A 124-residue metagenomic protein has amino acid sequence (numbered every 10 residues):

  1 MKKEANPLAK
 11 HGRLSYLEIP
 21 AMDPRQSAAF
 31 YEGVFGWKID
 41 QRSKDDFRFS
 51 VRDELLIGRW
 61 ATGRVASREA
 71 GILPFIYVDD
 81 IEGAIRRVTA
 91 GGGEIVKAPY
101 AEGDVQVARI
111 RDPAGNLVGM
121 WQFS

Functional and structural regions predicted by a protein language model:
M1-A28, L55-L56, I72-P74, S124: N-terminal beta-strand motif that seeds the catalytic metal site of vicinal oxygen chelate
N6-L8, T62-A66, A90-G91: A short alpha-helix capping/helix-coil boundary motif
S15-E18, Y100, G119: Residues embedded in well-ordered beta-strands within globular domains across many folds
P24, F75-L117: Vicinal oxygen chelate
Y31: Catalytic core of tubulin tyrosine ligase-like
V34-I39, G92-E94: Conserved acetyl-CoA-binding loop of GNAT-fold acetyltransferases
W37-G71, L117-Q122: Conserved short beta-strand elements that form part of the metal-binding/catalytic scaffold of enzyme active sites
G103, F123-S124: A short acidic/small-residue loop/turn micro-motif
